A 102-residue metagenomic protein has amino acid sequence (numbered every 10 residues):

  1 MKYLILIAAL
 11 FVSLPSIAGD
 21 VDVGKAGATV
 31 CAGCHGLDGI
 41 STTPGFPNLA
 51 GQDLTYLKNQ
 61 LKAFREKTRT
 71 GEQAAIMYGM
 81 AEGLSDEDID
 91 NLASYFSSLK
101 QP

Functional and structural regions predicted by a protein language model:
M1-L4: Positively charged n-region of N-terminal signal peptides that target proteins for export
L6-L10: Hydrophobic helical h-region of N-terminal Sec-dependent signal peptides in bacterial secretory/periplasmic proteins
S13-L14: N-terminal signal peptide c-region/cleavage motif recognized by signal peptidases
G19-I40: Sequence/structural segment immediately N-terminal to covalent heme-attachment motifs in c-type and related
T42-A50, R65-K100: Axial heme c-ligation environment in periplasmic c-type cytochrome domains
